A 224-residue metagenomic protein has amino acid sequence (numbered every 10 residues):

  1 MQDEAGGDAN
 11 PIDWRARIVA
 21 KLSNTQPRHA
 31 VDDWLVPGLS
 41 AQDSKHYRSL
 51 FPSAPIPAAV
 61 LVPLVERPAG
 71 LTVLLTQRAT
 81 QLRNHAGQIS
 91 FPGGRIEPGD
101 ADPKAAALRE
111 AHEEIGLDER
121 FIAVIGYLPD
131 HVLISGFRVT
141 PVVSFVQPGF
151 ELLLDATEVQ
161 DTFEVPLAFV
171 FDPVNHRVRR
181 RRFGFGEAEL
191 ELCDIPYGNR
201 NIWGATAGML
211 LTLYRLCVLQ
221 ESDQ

Functional and structural regions predicted by a protein language model:
M1-S90, R95-E113, L117-T140, F145-G149 (+1 more regions): N-terminal leader/linker segments that precede catalytic domains of diphosphate-processing enzymes
L154-G198: NUDIX/MutT-family hydrolases
